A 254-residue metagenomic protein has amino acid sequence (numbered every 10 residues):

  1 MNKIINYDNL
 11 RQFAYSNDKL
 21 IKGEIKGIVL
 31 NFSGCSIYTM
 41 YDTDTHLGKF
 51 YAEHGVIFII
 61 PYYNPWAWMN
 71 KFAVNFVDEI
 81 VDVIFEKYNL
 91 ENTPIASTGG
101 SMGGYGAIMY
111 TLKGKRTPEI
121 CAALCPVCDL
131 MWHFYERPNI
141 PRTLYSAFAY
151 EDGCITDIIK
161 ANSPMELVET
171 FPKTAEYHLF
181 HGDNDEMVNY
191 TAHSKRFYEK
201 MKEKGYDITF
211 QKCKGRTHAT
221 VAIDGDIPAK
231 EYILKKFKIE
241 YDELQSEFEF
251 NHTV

Functional and structural regions predicted by a protein language model:
M1-G23: N-terminal cap/lid segment of alpha/beta-hydrolase-fold proteins
D8, G34, M69-N70, M187 (+1 more regions): C-terminal catalytic histidine-bearing segment of alpha/beta-hydrolase fold enzymes
E24-C35: Short beta-strand element of the alpha/beta-hydrolase
I37-G48, Y63, A73, T191-A192: The serine-hydrolase catalytic nucleophile loop
W68-N89: Alpha/beta-hydrolase active-site loop
N75, I108-I155: Hydrolase active-site cap/lid region
N89-S101: Alpha/beta-hydrolase fold nucleophile elbow
A147-K195, E199: The feature captures the conserved acid-bearing segment of alpha/beta-hydrolase catalytic domains
